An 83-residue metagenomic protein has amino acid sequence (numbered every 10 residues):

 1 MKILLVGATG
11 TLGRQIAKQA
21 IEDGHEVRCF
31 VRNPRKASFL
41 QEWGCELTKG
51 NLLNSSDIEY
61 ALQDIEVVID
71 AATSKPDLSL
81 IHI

Functional and structural regions predicted by a protein language model:
I3-D23: N-terminal Rossmann NAD(P)H-binding glycine-rich loop of SDR-like oxidoreductase domains
V27: Short beta-strand element of Class I
F30-R35, L52: N-terminal Rossmann-fold cofactor-binding loop
S38-C45: Short, conserved SAM-binding/catalytic segment of Class I S-adenosyl-L-methionine-dependent methyltransferases
K49-I65: Conserved Rossmann-fold cofactor-binding substructure of NAD(P)-dependent oxidoreductases
V67-D70: Redox-cofactor binding/interface segments in oxidoreductases and associated redox assembly factors
A72-K75: Conserved NAD(P)H cofactor-binding loop of Rossmann-fold oxidoreductase domains
I81-I83: Conserved small/polar residues in nucleotide/adenosyl-binding loops
